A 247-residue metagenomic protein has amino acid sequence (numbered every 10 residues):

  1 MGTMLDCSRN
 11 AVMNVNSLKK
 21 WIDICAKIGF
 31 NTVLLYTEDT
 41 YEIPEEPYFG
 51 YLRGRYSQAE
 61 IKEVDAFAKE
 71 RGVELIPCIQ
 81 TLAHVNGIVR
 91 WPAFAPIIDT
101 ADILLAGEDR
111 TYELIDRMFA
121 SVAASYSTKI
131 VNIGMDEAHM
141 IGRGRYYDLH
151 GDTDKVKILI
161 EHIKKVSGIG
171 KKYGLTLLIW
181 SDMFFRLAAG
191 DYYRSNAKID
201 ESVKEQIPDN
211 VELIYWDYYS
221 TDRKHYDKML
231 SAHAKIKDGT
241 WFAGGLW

Functional and structural regions predicted by a protein language model:
M1-L178, F242: Feature activates predominantly on carbohydrate-active enzymes
S125, M140-W247: Catalytic-core regions of glycoside hydrolase
